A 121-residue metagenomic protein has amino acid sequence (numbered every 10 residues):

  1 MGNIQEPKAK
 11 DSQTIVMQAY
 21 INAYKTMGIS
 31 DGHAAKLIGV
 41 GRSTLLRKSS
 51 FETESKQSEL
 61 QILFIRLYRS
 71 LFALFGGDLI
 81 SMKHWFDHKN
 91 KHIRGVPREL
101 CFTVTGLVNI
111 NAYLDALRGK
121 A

Functional and structural regions predicted by a protein language model:
M1-A121: Non-transmembrane "mature" sequence context
